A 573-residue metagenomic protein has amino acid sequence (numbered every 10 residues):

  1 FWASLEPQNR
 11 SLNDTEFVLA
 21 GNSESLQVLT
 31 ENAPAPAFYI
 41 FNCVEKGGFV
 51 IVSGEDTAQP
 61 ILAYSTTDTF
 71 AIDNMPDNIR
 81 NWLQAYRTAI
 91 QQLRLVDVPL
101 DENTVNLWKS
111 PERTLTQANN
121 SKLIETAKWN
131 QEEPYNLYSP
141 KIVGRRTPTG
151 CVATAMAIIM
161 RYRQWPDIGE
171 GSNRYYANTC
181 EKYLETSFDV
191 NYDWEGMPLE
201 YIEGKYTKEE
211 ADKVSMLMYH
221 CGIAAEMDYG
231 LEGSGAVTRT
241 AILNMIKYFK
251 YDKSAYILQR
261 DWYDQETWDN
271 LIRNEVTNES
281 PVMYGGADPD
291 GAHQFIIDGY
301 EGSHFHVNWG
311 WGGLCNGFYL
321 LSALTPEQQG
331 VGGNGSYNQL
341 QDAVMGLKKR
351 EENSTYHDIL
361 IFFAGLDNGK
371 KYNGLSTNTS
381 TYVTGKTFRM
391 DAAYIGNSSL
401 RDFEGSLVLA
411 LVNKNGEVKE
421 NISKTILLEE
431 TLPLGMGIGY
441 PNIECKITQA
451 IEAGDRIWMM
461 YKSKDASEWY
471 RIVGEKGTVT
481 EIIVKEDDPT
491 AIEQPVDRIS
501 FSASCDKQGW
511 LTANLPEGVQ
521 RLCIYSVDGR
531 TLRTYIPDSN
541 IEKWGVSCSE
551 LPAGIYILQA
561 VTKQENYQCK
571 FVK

Functional and structural regions predicted by a protein language model:
A3-L19, L26, N32-P34, V50 (+7 more regions): Cys-His-centered catalytic/binding microenvironment captured across papain-like cysteine peptidases and homologous
T15-V18, S23-G47, L243, K247-N308 (+1 more regions): Active-site-adjacent substructure of cysteine-protease-like catalytic cores
A58-S234: Active-site-adjacent structural segments surrounding the nucleophilic cysteine of cysteine proteases and isopeptidases
Q341-D367, K485-T512: Residue-level detector of functionally pivotal "anchor" positions at catalytic/ligand-binding pockets or at interdomain
L428-C445, N540-G545: Aromatic sugar-binding surface patches on proteins that engage polysaccharides or sugar-phosphate polymers
K446-G454, C548-A553: Surface-exposed, short loops/turns at beta-strand junctions within beta-sandwich domains
D465-P489, F571-K573: Short beta-strand elements
E493-K573: C-terminal outer-membrane/trafficking sorting elements
